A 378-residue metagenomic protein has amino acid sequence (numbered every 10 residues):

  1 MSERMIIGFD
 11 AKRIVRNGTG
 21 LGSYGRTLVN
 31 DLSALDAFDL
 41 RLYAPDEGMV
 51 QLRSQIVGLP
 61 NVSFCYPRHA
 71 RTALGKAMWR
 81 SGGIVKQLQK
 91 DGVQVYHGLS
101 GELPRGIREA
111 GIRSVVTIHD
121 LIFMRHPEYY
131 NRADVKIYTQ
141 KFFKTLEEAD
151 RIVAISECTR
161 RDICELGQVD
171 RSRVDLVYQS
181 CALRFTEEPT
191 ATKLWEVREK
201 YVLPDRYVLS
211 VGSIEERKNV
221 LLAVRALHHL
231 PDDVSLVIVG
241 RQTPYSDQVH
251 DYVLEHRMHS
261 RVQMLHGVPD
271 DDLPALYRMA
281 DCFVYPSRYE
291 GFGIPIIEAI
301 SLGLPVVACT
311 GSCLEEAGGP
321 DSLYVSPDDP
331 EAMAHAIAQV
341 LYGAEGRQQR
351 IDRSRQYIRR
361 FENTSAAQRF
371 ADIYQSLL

Functional and structural regions predicted by a protein language model:
M1-L378: Carbohydrate transferase catalytic cores enriched for Leloir-type hexosyltransferases
